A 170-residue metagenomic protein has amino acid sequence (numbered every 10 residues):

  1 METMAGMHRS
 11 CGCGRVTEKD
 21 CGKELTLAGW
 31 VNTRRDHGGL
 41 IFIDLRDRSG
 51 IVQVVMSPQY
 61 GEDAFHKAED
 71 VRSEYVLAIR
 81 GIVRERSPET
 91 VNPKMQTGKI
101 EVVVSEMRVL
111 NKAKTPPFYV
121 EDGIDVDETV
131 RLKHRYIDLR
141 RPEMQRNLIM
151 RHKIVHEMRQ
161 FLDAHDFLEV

Functional and structural regions predicted by a protein language model:
M1-V170: Class II aminoacyl-tRNA synthetase catalytic cores and aaRS-like
